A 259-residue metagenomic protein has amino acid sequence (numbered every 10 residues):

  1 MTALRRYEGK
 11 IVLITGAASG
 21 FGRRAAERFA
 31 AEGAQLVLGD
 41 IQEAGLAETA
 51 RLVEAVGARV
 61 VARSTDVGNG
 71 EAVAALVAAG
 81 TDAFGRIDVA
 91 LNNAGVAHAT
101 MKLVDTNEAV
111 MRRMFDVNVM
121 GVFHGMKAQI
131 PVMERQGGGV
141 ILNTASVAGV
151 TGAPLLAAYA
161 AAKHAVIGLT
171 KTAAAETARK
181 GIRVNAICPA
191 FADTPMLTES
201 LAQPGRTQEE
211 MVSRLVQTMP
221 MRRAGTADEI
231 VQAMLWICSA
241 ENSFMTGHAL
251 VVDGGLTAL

Functional and structural regions predicted by a protein language model:
T2-L4, A97-T100, T151, L235 (+1 more regions): Short C-terminal tail/terminal secondary-structure segment of NAD(P)H-dependent dehydrogenase/reductase domains
L4-V37: Canonical Rossmann dinucleotide-binding motif of NAD(H)/NADP(H)-dependent dehydrogenases/reductases, specifically
F84, F123-M126, E134, G138 (+2 more regions): C-terminal substrate-recognition "lid" of short-chain dehydrogenase/reductases
M101-L103, V110-R112, L215: Substrate-binding pocket helix/loop in short-chain dehydrogenase/reductase
M126, A162, T170: Active-site helix of classical SDR
S146: Residue(s) in the substrate-gating loop at a strand-loop-helix junction that position the organic substrate next
A178, R183, M245-G247: Short, small/polar-rich loop/turn modules that mediate ligand/substrate recognition or access, typified
